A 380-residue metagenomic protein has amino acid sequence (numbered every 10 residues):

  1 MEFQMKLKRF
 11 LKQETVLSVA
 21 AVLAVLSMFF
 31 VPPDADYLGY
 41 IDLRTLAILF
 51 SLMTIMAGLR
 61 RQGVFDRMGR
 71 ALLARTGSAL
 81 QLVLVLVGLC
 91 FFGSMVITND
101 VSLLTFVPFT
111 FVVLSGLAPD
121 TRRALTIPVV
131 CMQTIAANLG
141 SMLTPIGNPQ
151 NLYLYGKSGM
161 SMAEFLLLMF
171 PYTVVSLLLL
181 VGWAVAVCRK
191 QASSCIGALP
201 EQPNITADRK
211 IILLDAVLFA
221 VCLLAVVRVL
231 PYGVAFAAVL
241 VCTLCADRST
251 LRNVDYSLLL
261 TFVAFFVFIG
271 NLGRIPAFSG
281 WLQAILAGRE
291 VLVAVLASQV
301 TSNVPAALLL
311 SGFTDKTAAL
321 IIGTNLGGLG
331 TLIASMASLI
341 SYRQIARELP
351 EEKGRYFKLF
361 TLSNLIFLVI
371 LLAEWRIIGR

Functional and structural regions predicted by a protein language model:
M1-S27, R70, A74, A186-F219 (+2 more regions): Intrinsically disordered, low-complexity non-transmembrane regions of multi-pass membrane transporters
E2, A163-A207, L339-R380: Juxtamembrane and boundary regions of transmembrane helices in multi-pass small-molecule transporters and channels
K6-D36, L46-G63, V187-K190, V221-S249 (+3 more regions): Structural signal for alpha-helical transmembrane segments and their membrane-water exit/capping regions in multi-pass
K6-Q13, D34-T45, M162-Y172, N204-R209 (+4 more regions): Interfacial loop-to-helix junctions that mark the boundaries of transmembrane helices in multi-pass membrane
E14-L17, L43-R44, R70-Q81, L125-I135 (+3 more regions): Cytoplasmic-side transmembrane-helix entry/capping segments in multi-pass membrane proteins
Y40, Q62, D66-G69, V217-D315: Transmembrane helical segments that form the transport core of multi-pass membrane transport proteins
L43-T45, A74-V87, L117-V129, R209-L213 (+2 more regions): Membrane-interfacial loop-to-helix junctions in multi-pass transporters
F92-M142, Y153, L308-I322, L349-R355 (+1 more regions): Hydrophobic transmembrane alpha-helices that form the pore/transport pathway of multi-pass ion and small-solute
